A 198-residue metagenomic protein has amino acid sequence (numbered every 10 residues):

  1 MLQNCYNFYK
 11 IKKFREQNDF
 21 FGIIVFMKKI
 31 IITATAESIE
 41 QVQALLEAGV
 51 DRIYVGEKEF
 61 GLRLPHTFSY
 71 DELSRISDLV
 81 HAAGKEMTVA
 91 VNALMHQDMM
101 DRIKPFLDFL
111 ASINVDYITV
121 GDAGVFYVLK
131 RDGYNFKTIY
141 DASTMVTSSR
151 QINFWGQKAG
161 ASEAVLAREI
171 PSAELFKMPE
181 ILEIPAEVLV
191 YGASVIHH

Functional and structural regions predicted by a protein language model:
K28-Y54: N-terminal basic/disordered segments at the start of proteins
T33, Y54, T119, E163-V165 (+1 more regions): Conserved beta-strand positions in the central sheet of alpha/beta enzyme cores
A36, L46, D98, L189-H198: Conserved alpha/beta-domain cores
Y54-E72, V91-D98: Glycine-rich, proline-tolerant flexible connector loops at the mouths of alpha/beta enzymes
L62-I76, G121-Y134, E169-E183: Active-site-adjacent beta->alpha loops and helix N-cap segments on the catalytic face of soluble alpha/beta enzymes
L79, K85-G156: N-terminal active-site wall of soluble small-molecule enzyme domains
K137-H198: Catalytic alpha/beta core domains of metabolic enzymes, predominantly
